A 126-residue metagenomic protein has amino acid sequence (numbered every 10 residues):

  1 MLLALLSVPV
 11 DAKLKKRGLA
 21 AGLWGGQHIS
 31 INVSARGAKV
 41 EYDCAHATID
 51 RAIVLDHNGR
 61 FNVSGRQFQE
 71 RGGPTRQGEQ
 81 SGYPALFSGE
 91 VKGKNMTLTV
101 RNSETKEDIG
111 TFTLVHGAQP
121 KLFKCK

Functional and structural regions predicted by a protein language model:
M1-S7: Bacterial N-terminal signal peptides
V8-L14: Sec/Tat signal peptide C-region and signal peptidase I cleavage site
L14-S30, K121-K124: Tryptophan-anchored aromatic micro-motifs
K16-A20, G93-K94, L98: A composition-driven surface/loop motif
G18, L23-G25, S34, A47 (+2 more regions): Residues that act as N-cap/strand-start positions at coil-to-secondary-structure junctions
Q27-Q69: N-terminal glycine/threonine-rich, aromatic-flanked beta-hairpin/loop signature
A47-R60, N95-K126: Edge beta-strand at a domain terminus
V63-V91: An anionic, turn-rich surface loop/hairpin at beta-sheet edges that serves as a generic interaction/coordination patch
